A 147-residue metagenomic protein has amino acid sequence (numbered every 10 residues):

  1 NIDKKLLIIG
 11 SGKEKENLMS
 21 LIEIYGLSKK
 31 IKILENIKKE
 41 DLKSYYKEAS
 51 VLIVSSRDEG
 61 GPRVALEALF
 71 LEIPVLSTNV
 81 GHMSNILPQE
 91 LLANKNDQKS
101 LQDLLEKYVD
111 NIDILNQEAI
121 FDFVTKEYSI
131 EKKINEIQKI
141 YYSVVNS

Functional and structural regions predicted by a protein language model:
N1-I33, E40: A conserved nucleotide-sugar
N36-I37, S44-A49: Short alpha-helical donor nucleotide-sugar binding micro-motif in glycosyltransferases
K43, P62-F70, G81-N85: Short alpha-helical segment that forms part of, or immediately flanks, the ligand-binding pocket in carbohydrate-active
L52-I53: A short hydrophobic beta-strand element within the catalytic core of glycosyltransferases that build diverse glycans
R57: Aromatic "clamp/platform" in nucleotide-sugar-dependent glycosyltransferases that forms part of the donor/acceptor
P74-S77: Short hydrophobic beta-strand element within catalytic cores of glycosyltransferases and related nucleotide-activated
E90-K99, E106-I112: Conserved acidic donor-binding segment of nucleotide-sugar-dependent glycosyltransferases
I112-N146: A charged, aromatic-enriched C-terminal amphipathic alpha-helix characteristic of glycosyltransferases across folds
